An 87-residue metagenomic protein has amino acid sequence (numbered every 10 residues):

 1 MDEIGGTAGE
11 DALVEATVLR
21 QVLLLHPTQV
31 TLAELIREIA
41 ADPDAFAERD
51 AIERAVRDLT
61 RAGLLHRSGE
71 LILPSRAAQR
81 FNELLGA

Functional and structural regions predicted by a protein language model:
M1-Q29, G86: Short alpha-helical segments that sit at the start of domains
T7, P43-A45: A generic structural signal for short
T28-A40: Short acidic, hydrophobic short linear motifs in intrinsically disordered regions
A45-R61: Short amphipathic alpha-helical interaction segments
T60-E70: A short, conserved structural fragment
L71-R76: Minor-groove-contacting beta-hairpin "wing" of winged helix-turn-helix DNA-binding domains
A78-A87: Short, amphipathic alpha-helical interaction segments positioned at domain boundaries
